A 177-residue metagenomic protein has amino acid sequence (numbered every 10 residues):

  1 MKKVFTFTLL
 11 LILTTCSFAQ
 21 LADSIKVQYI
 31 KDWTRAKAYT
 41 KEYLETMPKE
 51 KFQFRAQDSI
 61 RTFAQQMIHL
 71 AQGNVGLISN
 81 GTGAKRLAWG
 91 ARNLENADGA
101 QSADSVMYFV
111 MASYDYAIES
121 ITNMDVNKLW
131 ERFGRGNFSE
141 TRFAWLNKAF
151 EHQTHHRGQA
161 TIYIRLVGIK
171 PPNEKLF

Functional and structural regions predicted by a protein language model:
M1-S24: Bacterial Sec-dependent N-terminal signal peptides
Q20-D23, L87-G99: Acidic/histidine-rich, surface-exposed loop or edge segments in extracytoplasmic proteins
Q20-T34: Long, hydrophobic/aromatic N-terminal blocks
I30-T34, K41, K51-N93, G134-F177: Short, contiguous alpha-helical
K31-R35, Y39-E42, Y108-Y116: A non-catalytic, amphipathic alpha-helix used as a structural packing/dimerization or gating element in enzyme scaffolds
D98-R132, T141-Q153: Acidic/histidine-rich alpha-helical segments that form the ligand environment of transition-metal centers
